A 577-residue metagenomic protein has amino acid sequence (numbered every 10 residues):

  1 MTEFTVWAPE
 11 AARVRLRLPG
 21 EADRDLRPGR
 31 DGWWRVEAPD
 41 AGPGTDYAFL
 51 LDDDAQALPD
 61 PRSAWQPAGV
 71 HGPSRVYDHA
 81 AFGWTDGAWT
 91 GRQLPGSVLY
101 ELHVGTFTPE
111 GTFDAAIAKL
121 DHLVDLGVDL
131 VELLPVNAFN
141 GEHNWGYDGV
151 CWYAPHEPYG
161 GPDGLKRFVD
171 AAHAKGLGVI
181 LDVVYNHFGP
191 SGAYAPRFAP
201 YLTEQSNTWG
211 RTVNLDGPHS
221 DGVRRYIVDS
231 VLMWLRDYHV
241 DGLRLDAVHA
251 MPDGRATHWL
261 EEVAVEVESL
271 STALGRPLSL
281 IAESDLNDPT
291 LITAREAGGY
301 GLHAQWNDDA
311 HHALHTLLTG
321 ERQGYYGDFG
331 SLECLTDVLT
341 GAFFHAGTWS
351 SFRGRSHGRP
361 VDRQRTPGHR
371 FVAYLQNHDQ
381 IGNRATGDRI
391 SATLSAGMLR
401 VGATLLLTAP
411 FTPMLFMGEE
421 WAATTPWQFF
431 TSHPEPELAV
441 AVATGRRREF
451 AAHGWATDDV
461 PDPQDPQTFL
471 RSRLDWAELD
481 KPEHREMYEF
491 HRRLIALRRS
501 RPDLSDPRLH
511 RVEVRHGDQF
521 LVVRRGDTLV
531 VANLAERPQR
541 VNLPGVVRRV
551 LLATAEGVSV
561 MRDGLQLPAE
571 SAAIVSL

Functional and structural regions predicted by a protein language model:
M1-E3, D23-E101, T106-G111, H122 (+1 more regions): The feature marks proteins involved in alpha-glucan
F4, V14, L534-V546: Surface-exposed beta-strand/loop patches in extracellular or lumenal glycoproteins
V6, D527-L534: Short, well-ordered beta-strand segments enriched in hydrophobic/aromatic residues
V6, F49, L102, L123 (+9 more regions): Conserved, mostly hydrophobic/aromatic
P43-G44, M561-L577: C-terminal beta-strand-rich structural cap/linker in extracellular carbohydrate-active enzymes
V70, L260, A264-W455: Conserved alpha/beta catalytic core and glycan-binding cleft of carbohydrate-active enzymes
G87-L94, H103-A273, S279, T290-L291: Substrate-binding/active-site clefts of carbohydrate-active enzymes
V338-R359, L415-F416, W421-F430, A452-T528: Glycan-recognition and catalytic regions of carbohydrate-active enzymes
